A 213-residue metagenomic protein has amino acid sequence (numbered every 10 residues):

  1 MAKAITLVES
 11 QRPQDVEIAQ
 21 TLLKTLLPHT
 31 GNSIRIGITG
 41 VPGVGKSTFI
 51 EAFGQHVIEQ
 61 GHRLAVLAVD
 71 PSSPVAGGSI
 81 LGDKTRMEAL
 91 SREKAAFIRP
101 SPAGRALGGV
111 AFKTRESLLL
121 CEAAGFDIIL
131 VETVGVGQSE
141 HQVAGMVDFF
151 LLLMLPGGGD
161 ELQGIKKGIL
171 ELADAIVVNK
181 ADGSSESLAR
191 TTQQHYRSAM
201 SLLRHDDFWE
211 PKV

Functional and structural regions predicted by a protein language model:
K3-S33, V44, F53-S139, M146-L153 (+1 more regions): Nucleotide-state-sensitive switch-loop elements of NTP-binding domains
I34, L64, W209-V213: Residue-level recognition of the N-termini of beta-strands and the immediately preceding loop/turn
I36-I38: Hydrophobic anchor at the beta1->P-loop junction of P-loop NTPases
G40-K46: Conserved phosphate-binding and hydrolysis motifs of nucleotide-dependent enzymes
F49: Hydrophobic positions on the alpha1 helix immediately C-terminal to the Walker A/P-loop
I80, S117, Q142, M146 (+3 more regions): Alpha-helical scaffold elements adjacent to nucleotide-binding pockets in ATP/GTP-utilizing enzyme cores
K94-R99, E171-A181: Acidic/polar active-site rim loop that often engages polyanionic ligands
K167, A175-V213: Canonical P-loop GTPase G-domain recognition
